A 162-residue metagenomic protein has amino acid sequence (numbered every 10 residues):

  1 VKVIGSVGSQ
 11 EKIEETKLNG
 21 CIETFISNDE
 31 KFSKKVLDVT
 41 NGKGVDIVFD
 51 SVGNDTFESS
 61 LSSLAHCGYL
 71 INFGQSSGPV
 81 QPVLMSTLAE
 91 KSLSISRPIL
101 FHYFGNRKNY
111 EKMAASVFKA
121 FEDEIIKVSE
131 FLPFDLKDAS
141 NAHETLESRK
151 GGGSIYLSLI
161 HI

Functional and structural regions predicted by a protein language model:
V1-L159: Terminal helix/beta-alpha structural elements that buttress the NAD(P)+-binding lobe
